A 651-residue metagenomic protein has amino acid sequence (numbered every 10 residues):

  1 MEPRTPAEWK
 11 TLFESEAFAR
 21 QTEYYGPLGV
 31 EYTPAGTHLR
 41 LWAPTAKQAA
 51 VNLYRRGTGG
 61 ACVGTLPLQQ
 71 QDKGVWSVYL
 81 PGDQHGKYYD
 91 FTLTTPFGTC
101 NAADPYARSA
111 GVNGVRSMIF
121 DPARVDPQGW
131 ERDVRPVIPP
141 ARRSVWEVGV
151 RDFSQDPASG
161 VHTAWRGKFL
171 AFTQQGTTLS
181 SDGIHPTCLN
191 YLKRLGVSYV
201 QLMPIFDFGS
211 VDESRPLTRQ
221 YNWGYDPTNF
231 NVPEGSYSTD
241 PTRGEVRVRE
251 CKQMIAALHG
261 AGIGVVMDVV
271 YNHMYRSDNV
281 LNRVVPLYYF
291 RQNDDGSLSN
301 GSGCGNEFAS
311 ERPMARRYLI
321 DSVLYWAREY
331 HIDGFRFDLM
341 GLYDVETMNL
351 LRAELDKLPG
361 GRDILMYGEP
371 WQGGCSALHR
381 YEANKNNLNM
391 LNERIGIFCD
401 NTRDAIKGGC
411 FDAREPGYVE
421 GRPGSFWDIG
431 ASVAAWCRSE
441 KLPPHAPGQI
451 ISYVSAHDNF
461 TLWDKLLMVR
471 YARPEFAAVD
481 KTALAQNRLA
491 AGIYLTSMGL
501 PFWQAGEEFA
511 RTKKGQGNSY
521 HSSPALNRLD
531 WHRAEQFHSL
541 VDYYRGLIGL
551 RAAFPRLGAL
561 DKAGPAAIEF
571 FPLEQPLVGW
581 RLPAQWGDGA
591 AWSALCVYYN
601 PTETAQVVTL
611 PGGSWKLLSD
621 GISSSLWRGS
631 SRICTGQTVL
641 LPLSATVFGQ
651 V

Functional and structural regions predicted by a protein language model:
M1-P34, H38, Q70-Q174: The feature marks proteins involved in alpha-glucan
Q21-G26, T496-Q516, L526-L595: Glycan-recognition and catalytic regions of carbohydrate-active enzymes
E31-K47, A567-P611: Carbohydrate-binding surface patches
L41, F91, V148, L202 (+9 more regions): Conserved, mostly hydrophobic/aromatic
L41, K47-T58, C62, A605-I622: Beta-strand-rich binding/interaction modules
A43, G86-K87, S630-V651: C-terminal beta-strand-rich structural cap/linker in extracellular carbohydrate-active enzymes
F120, R352-A353, K357-L358, R362-F509 (+4 more regions): Conserved alpha/beta catalytic core and glycan-binding cleft of carbohydrate-active enzymes
R151-Y330, L339-P359, L365, A377: Substrate-binding/active-site clefts of carbohydrate-active enzymes
